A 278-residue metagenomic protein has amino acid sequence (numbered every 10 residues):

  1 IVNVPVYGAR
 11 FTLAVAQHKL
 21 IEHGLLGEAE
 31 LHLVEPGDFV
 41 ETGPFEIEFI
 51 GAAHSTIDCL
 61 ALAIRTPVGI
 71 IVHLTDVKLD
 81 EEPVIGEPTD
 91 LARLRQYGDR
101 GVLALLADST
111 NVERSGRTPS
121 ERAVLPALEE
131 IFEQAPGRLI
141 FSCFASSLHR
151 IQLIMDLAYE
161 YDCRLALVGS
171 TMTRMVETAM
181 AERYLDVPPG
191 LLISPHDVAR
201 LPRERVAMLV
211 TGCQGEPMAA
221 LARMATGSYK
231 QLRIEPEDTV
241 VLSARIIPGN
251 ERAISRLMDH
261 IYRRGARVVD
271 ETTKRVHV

Functional and structural regions predicted by a protein language model:
I1-L201, A219-R233, G249-R256: His/Asp/Glu-rich metal-coordinating catalytic cores of metallo-dependent phosphodiesterases/hydrolases acting on
N3-V4, L242-S243, E271-R275: Short beta-alpha connecting loops at secondary-structure transitions that line or flank enzyme active sites
L103, V206, D238: Conserved acidic residues
R164, T239-V240: The feature marks the mature, well-folded catalytic cores of soluble enzymes
R205-Q214: Conserved two-lobed SF2 helicase motor
G212-C213, A244-P248: Aromatic- and Gly/Pro-rich donor/ligand-binding loops that form nucleotide- or phosphate-bearing donor binding pockets
D238, M258, D270: Catalytic P-loop NTP-binding/switch module of NTPases
I261-V278: Generic long, charged, amphipathic alpha-helical segments
